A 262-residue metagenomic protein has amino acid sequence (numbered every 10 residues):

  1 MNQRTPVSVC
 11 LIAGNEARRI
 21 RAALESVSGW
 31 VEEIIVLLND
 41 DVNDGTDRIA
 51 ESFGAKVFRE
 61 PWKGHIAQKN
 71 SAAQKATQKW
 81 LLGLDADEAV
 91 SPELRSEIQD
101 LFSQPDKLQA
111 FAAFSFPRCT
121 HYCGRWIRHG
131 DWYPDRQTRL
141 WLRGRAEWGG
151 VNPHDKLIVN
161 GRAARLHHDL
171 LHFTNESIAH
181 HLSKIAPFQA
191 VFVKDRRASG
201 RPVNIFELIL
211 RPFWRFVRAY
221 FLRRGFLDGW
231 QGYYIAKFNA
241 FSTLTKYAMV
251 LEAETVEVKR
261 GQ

Functional and structural regions predicted by a protein language model:
M1-S26: N-proximal low-complexity "stem/linker" segments adjacent to membrane-targeting elements
R4, A76-K79: Active-site acidic short loop of glycosyltransferases
R21, N43-F53, E93: Acidic helix N-cap motif at the loop->helix transition within catalytic regions of sugar-transfer enzymes
S26, W30, V36-I49, W62 (+1 more regions): A conserved acidic beta->alpha catalytic loop
W30, S52-G54, V159: Short, structured coil segments at secondary-structure junctions
E60-A76: Glycine-rich, basic loop-to-helix element that forms the pyrophosphate-binding segment of sugar-nucleotide handling
N70-A73, W80, L84, S91-E257 (+1 more regions): Catalytic-site signature of metal-activated, phosphate-bearing donor transferases, centered on the GT-A/GT-A-like
